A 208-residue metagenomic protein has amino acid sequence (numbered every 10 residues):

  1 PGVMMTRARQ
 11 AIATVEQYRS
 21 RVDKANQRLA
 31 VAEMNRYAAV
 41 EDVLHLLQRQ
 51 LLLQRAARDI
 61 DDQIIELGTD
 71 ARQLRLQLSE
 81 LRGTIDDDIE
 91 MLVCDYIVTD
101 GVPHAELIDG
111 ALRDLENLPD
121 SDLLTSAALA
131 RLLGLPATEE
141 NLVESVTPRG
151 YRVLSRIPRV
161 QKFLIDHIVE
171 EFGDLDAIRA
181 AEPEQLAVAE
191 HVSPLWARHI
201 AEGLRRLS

Functional and structural regions predicted by a protein language model:
G2-D42: Conserved phosphate-handling catalytic cores of large alpha/beta enzymes
R21-A32, L47, L51-L53, I65-A189 (+1 more regions): Long, highly charged, low-complexity intrinsically disordered interaction regions that mediate electrostatic DNA/RNA
A38-E41, H45-R58, D62: Long, charge-dense, solvent-exposed interaction surfaces that engage phosphate-rich ligands
